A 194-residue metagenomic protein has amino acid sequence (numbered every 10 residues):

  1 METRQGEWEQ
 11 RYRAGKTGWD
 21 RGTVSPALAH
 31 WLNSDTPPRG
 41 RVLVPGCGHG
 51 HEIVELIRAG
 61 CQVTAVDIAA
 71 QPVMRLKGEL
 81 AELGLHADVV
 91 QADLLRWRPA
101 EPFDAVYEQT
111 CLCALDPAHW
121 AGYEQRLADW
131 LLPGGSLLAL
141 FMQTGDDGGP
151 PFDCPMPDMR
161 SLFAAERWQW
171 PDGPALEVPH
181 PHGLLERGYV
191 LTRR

Functional and structural regions predicted by a protein language model:
M1-L43, G48-E101, L115-R194: Class I (Rossmann-like) S-adenosyl-L-methionine-dependent methyltransferase catalytic domain, capturing the SAM-binding
D104: Conserved acidic residues
Y107: A conserved beta-strand element that flanks and buttresses the S-adenosyl-L-methionine
T110-A114: Short catalytic micro-motifs in class I SAM-dependent methyltransferases
